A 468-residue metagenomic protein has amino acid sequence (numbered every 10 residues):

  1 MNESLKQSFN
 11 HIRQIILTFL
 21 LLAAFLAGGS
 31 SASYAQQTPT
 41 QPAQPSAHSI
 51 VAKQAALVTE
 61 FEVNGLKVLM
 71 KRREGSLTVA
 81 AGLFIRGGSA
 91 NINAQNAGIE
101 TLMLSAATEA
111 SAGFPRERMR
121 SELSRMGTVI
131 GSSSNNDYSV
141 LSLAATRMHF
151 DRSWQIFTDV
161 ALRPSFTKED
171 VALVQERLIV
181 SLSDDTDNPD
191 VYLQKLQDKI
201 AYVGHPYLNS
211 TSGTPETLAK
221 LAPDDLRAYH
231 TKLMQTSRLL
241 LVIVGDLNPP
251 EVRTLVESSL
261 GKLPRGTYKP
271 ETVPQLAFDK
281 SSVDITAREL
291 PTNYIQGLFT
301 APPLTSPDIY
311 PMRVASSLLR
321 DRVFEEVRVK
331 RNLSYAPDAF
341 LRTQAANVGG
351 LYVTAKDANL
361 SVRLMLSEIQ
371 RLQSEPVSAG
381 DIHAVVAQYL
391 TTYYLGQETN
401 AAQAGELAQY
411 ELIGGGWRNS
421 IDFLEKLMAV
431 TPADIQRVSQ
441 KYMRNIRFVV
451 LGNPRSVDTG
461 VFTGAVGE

Functional and structural regions predicted by a protein language model:
M1-I12: N-terminal secretory signal peptides that target proteins for export/translocation
Q7, L20, Q37-T40, P45 (+2 more regions): Acidic/histidine-enriched segments that form metal/cofactor-coordinating and catalytic pocket/exosite environments
I16-G29: Bacterial N-terminal signal peptides
Q36-I50, L240-G245, Y352, H383-E468: C-terminal regions of mature proteins
Q37-S46, V203-Y207, T211, T236 (+2 more regions): An aromatic/glycine/proline-enriched structural segment found at the starts of mature extracellular/organellar domains
G82-R147, S210, L318-L333, F340: M16/MPP (pitrilysin/insulinase) zinc-metallopeptidase core fold and M16-derived inactive scaffolds
E109-G113, A144-Q175, L341-G396, T463-E468: M16/insulysin-pitrilysin zinc metalloprotease superfamily fold
R177-L196, P274-N293, V329-L333, Q344 (+3 more regions): Short acidic/His-enriched helical or mixed secondary-structure segments at domain edges of catalytic enzymes and some
